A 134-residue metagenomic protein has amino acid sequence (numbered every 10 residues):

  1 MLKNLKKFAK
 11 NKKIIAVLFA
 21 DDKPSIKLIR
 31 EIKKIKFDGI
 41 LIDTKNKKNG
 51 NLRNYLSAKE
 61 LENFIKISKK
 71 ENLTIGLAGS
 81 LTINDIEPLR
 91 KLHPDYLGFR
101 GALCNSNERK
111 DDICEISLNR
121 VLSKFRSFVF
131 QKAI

Functional and structural regions predicted by a protein language model:
M1, L28, L52-N54, E87-K91 (+1 more regions): Short secondary-structure transition/capping segments
M1-F19, N54-I83, I113-I134: Alpha-helix-loop-beta-strand connector modules within alpha/beta enzyme cores
A9-N11, K33-G39, K70, K91-G101: Glycine-enriched alpha-helix->loop->beta-strand junction motifs that scaffold or abut catalytic
L18-D22, T44-K48, G79-D85, G101-L103: Active-site-proximal loop/turn and secondary-structure-junction residues that shape catalytic pockets, frequently
F19, K23-E60, I67: Histidine/lysine/aspartate-rich catalytic loop segments that bind and position anionic ligands
K23-I32, L77, L81-L97: Catalytic cores of alpha/beta
D38-D43, F64-I67, R100-L103, V121-F125: Glycine-rich loops and low-complexity Gly/Arg-rich segments that provide flexible linkers or classic glycine-based
L41-N49, L92-L118: Glycine-rich phosphate-binding active-site loops on the catalytic face of alpha/beta enzymes
